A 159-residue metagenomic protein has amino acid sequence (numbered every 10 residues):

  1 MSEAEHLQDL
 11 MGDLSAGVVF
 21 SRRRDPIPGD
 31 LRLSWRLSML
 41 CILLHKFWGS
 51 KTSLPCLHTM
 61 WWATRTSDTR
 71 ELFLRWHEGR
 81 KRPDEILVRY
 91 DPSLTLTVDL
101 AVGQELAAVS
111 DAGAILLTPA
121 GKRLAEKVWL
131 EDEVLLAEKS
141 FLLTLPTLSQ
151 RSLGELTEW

Functional and structural regions predicted by a protein language model:
M1-R36, P92-L94, E133-F141: Eukaryotic partner-binding/assembly regions in large regulatory complexes
A16-G79: Short, amphipathic alpha-helical interface elements at domain boundaries that mediate macromolecular binding
G49, S67, E131-W159: Exposed, interaction-prone assembly regions rather than primary DNA-binding/catalytic cores
P83-V88: Accessory DNA-binding and partner-docking regions appended to nucleic-acid-acting proteins, especially the terminal
L94-E105: Basic amphipathic alpha-helical segments that dock to polyanions
A108-V134: Accessory beta->alpha helical hairpin/"wing" motif in late/C-terminal subdomains of nucleic-acid enzymes
